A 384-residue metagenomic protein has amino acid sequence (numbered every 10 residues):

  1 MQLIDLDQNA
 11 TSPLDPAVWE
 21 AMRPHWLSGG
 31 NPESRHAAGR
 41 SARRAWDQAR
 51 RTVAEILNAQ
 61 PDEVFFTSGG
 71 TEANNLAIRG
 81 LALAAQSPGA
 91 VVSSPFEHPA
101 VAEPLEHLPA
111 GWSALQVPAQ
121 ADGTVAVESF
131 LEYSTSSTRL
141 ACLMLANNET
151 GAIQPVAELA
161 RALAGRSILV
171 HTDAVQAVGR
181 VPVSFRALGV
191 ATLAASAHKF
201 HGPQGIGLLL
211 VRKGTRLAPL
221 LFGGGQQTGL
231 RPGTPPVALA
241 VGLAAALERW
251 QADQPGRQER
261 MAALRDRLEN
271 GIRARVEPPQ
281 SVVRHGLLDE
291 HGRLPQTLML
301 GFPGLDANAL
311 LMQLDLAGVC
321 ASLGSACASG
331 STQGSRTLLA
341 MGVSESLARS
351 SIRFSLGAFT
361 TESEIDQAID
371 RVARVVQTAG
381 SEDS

Functional and structural regions predicted by a protein language model:
M1-S384: Pyridoxal 5′-phosphate
